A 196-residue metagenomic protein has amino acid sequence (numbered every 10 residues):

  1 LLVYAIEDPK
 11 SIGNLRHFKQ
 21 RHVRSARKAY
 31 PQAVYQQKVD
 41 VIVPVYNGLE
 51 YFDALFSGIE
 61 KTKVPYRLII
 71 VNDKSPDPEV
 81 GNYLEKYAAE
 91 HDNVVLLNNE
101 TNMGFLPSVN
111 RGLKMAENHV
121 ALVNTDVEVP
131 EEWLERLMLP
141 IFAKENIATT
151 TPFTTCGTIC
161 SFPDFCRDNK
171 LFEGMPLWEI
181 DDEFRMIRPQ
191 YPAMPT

Functional and structural regions predicted by a protein language model:
A5-G58: N-proximal low-complexity "stem/linker" segments adjacent to membrane-targeting elements
I42-V43, I69-I70, N98: Short hydrophobic beta-strand elements that form part of the catalytic alpha/beta core underpinning NDP-sugar/donor
S57-Y66: Short, acidic, metal-binding catalytic loop of nucleotide-sugar glycosyltransferases
N72-N82: A conserved acidic beta->alpha catalytic loop
N99-A116: Glycine-rich, basic loop-to-helix element that forms the pyrophosphate-binding segment of sugar-nucleotide handling
E117-E128: Short beta-strand-to-loop acidic/aromatic patch adjacent to the donor-nucleotide binding site
E131-N169: Conserved donor NDP-sugar-binding/catalytic core segment of glycosyltransferases
C156, K170-T196: A recurrent flexible, glycine/aromatic-enriched loop bordering the glycosyltransferase active site that acts as
